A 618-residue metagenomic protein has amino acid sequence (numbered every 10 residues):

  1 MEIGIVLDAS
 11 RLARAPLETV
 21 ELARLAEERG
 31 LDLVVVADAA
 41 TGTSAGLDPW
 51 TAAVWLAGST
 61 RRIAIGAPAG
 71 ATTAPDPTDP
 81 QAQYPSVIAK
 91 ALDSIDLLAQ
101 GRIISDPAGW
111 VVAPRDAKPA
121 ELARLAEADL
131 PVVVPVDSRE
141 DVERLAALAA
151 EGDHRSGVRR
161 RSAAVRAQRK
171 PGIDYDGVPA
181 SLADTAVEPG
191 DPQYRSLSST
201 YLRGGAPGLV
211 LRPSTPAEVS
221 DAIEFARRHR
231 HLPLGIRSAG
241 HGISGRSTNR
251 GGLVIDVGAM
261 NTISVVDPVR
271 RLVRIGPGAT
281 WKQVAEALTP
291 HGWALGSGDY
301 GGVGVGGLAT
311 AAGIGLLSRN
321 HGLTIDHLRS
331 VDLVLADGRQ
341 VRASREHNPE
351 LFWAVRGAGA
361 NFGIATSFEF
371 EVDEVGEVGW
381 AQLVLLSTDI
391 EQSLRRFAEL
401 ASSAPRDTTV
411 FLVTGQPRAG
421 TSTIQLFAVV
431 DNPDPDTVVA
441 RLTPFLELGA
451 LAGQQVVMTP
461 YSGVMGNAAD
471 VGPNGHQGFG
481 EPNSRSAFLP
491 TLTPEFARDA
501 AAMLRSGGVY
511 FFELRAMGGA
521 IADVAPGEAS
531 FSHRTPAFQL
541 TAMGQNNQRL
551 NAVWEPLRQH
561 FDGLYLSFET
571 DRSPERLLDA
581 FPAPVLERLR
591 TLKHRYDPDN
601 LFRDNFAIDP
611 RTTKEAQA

Functional and structural regions predicted by a protein language model:
M1-S59, A108-D116, A120, A128 (+4 more regions): N-terminal beta1-alpha1-beta2 module of alpha/beta enzyme domains
E2-R14, T73-V112, A120, A128-V132: Flexible, glycine-rich active-site loops centered on histidine and acidic residues that chelate a metal or position
E18-L22, P49-L56, I88-I95, E121-L125 (+6 more regions): A general structural detector for well-ordered alpha-helical segments in enzyme core domains, enriched
V34, I65, I103, W110 (+3 more regions): Hydrophobic residues within beta-strands of alpha/beta enzymes
V35-V36, V111-V112, V133-P135, E513-R515 (+1 more regions): Conserved beta-strand positions in the central sheet of alpha/beta enzyme cores
T60-P68: Conserved catalytic cysteine-centered active-site region of acyl-thioester-dependent Claisen-condensing enzymes
D141-A618: Soluble FAD-dependent oxygen oxidases
